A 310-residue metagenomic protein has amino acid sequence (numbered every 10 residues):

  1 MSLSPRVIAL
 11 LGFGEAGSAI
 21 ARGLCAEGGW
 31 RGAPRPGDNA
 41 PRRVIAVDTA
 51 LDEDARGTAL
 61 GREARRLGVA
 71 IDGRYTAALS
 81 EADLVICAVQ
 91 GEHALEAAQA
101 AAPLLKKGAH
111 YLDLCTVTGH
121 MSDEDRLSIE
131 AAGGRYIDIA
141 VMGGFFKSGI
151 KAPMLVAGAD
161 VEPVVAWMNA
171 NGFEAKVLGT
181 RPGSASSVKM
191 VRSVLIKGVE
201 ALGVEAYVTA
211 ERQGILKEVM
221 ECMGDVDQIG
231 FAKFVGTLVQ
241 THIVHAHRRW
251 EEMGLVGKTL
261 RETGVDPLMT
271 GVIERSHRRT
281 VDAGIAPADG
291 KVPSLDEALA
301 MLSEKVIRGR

Functional and structural regions predicted by a protein language model:
M1-S80, G108: NAD(P)+-binding Rossmann beta1-loop-alpha1 motif at the extreme N-terminus of oxidoreductases
L11, V47, C87-A88, I139: The conserved SAM/SAH-binding core of class I Rossmann-like methyltransferase domains, concentrating on the hydrophobic
Y75-R135: Rossmann-fold NAD(P) dinucleotide-binding segment
V117-K197: Rossmann-fold dinucleotide-binding core
V188-K291: Helical "substrate-binding/catalytic lid" subdomain of Rossmann-like NAD(P)-dependent dehydrogenases/reductases
G290-R310: Short, basic/aromatic-enriched C-terminal tail that caps enzymatic domains
